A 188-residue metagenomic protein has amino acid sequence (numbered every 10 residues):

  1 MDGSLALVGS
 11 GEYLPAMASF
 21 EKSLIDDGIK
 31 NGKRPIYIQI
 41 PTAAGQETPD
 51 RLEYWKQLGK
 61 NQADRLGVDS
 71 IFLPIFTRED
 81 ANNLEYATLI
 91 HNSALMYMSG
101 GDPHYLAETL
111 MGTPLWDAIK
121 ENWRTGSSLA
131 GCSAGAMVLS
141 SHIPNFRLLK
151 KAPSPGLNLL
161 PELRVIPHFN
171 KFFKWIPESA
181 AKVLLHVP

Functional and structural regions predicted by a protein language model:
M1-H104: Extended, subdomain-level signal for the structured scaffold at the beginning of enzyme domains
Q39, A130-G131: A structural signal for short, well-ordered beta-strand segments and their strand-loop junctions that often border
T88, N92, S99, A107-S128 (+1 more regions): Active-site-adjacent pocket-lining segments in enzyme domains
